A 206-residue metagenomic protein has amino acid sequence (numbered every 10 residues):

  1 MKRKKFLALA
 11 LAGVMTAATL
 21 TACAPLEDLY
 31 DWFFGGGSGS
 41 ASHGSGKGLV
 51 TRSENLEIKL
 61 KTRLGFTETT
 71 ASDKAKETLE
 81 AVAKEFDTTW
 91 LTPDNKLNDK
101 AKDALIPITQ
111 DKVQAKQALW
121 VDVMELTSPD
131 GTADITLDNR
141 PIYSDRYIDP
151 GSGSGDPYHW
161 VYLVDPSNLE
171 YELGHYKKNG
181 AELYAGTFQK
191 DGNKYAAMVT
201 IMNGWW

Functional and structural regions predicted by a protein language model:
M1, K76, E80, E170: Residue-level signal for functionally critical sites in structured catalytic/ligand-binding pockets
M1-A10: Bacterial Sec-dependent N-terminal signal peptides
A17-L20: Bacterial Sec-type N-terminal signal peptides, specifically the leucine/valine-rich hydrophobic h-region
L26-D31, H175, N179: Large eukaryotic, non-enzymatic subunits of multiprotein complexes that serve as scaffolds/tethers, characterized by
W32-L119, V123, N179: Short, well-ordered surface patches within globular domains
P107-W206: A well-ordered secondary-structure block
